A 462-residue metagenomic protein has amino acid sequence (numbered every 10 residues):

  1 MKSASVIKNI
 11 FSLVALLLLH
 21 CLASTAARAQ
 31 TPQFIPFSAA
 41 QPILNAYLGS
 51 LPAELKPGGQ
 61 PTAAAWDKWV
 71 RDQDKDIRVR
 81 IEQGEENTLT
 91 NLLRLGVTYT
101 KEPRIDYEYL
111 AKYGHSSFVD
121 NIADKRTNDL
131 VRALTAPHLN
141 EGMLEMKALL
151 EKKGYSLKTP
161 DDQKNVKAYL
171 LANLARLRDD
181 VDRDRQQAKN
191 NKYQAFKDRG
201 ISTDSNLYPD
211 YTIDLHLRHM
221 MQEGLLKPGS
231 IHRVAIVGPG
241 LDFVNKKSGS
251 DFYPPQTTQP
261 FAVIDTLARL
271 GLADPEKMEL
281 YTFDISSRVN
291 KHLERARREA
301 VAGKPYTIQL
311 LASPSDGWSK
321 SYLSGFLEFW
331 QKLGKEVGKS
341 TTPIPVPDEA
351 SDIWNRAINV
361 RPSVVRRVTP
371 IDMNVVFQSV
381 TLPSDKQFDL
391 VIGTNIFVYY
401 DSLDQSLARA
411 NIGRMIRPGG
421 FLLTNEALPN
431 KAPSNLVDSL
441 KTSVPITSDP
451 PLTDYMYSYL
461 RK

Functional and structural regions predicted by a protein language model:
S12-A23: Bacterial N-terminal signal peptides
I35, A39-Q186, P228, G240-D372 (+1 more regions): Class I S-adenosyl-L-methionine-dependent methyltransferase module
L207-R233, Q259-A262: Conserved alpha-helix/loop element of class I SAM-dependent methyltransferases that forms part of the SAM/SAH-binding
G229, F377-V391: A short acidic, Gly/Pro-enriched loop at the edge of an enzyme's catalytic core that lines a small-molecule cofactor
G271, S406-P418: A short glycine-rich, Lys/Arg-flanked "PGG" loop and its adjoining helix->strand segment in the class I
K304-S315, F326-W330, P433-R461: Conserved Class I S-adenosyl-L-methionine
F388-L403: A short SAM/SAH-binding and catalytic strip from SAM-dependent methyltransferases
P418-A427: Conserved beta-strand signature within the Rossmann-like core of class I S-adenosyl-L-methionine
